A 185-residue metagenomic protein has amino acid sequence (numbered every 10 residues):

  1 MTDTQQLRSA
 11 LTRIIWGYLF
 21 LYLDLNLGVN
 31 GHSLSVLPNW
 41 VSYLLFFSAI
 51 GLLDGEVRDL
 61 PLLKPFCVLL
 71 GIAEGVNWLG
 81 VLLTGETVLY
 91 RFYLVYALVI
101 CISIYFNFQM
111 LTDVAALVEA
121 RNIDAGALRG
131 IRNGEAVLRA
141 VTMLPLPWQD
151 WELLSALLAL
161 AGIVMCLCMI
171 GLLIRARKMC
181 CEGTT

Functional and structural regions predicted by a protein language model:
M1-A49: N-terminal topogenic module of multi-pass integral membrane proteins
Q5-I14, V57-V68, A127-R132: Membrane-interfacial loop-to-transmembrane alpha-helix junctions, especially the N-terminal start
L23-N30, L79-V88, M143-L153: Juxtamembrane "helix-exit" motif on the non-cytosolic side of transmembrane helices
L34-V36, T87-V99, E152-A159: Non-cytosolic membrane-interface motifs at loop->transmembrane helix junctions
L37-L45, L94, L98, I102 (+1 more regions): Membrane-embedded alpha-helical segments of multi-pass membrane proteins, especially the transmembrane helices
P38-F66, W78-V81, F106-E119, A176: Internal transmembrane alpha-helix with an interfacial aromatic "cap," most often the third helix
T112-T142, A176-T185: Membrane-helix boundary/juxtamembrane motif in polytopic membrane proteins
V137-T185: C-terminal transmembrane-bundle signature of multipass membrane proteins, characterized by strong activation on
